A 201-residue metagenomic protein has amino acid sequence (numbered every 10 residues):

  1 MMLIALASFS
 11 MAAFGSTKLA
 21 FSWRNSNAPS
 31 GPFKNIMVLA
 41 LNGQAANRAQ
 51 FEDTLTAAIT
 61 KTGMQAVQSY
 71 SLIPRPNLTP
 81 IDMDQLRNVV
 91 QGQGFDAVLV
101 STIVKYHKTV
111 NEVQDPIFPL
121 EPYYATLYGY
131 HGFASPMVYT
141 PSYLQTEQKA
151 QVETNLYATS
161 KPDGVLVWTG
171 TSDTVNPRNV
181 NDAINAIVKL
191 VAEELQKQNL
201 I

Functional and structural regions predicted by a protein language model:
M2-S10: Bacterial N-terminal signal peptides
S10-A12, I103: Serine/proline-rich low-complexity intrinsically disordered segments, especially terminal tails, linkers
F14-K34, G43, G132-I201: C-terminal/domain-edge helix-coil "capping" segments
N35, L41-E112: N-terminal segment of the mature soluble domain
L55-T60, L86-N88, F118-P122, T171-N176 (+1 more regions): Short, low-complexity, polar/charged sequence segments that are solvent-exposed and flexible
K61-Q65, Q91-F95, Y123-Y128, P177-A183 (+1 more regions): Glycine-rich loops and low-complexity Gly/Arg-rich segments that provide flexible linkers or classic glycine-based
T79-M83, V113-Q114, I187-L190, E194-Q196: Short amphipathic alpha-helical patches
P80-A158: Surface-exposed short loop/turn segments
